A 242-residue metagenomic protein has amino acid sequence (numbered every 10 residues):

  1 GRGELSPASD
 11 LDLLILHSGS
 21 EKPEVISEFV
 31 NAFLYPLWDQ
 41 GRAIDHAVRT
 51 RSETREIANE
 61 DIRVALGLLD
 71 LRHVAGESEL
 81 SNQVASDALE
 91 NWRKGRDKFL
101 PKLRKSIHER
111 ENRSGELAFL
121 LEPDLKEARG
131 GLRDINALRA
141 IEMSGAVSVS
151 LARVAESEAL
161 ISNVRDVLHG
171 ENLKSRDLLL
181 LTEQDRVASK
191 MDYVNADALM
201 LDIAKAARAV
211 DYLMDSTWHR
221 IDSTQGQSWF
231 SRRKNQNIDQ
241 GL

Functional and structural regions predicted by a protein language model:
G1-L242: A nucleotide- and high-energy phosphate-metabolite-utilizing enzyme signature
